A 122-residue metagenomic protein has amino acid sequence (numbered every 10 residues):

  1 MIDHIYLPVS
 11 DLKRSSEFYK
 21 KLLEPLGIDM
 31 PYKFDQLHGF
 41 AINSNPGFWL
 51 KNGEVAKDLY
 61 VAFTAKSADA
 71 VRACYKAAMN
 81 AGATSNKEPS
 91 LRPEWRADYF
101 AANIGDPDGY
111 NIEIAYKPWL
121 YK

Functional and structural regions predicted by a protein language model:
M1, E54-K57: Short glycine-enriched loop/turn motifs at secondary-structure junctions
M1-S16, V61, P118-K122: N-terminal beta-strand motif that seeds the catalytic metal site of vicinal oxygen chelate
I5, R96-A97, N103, A115-Y121: Short beta->alpha transition motifs characteristic of CBS
Y6-P46: Core segments of cupin and vicinal oxygen chelate
S10-L12, F63-D108: Vicinal oxygen chelate
P31, K87-E88, P107, Y116-L120: Ligand-binding pocket scaffold of soluble enzyme catalytic domains
G39-S44, N52-G53, I104-P107: Active-site beta-strand termini and strand-to-loop segments that position acidic
N111: Glycine-rich acetyl-CoA-binding "A-motif" of GNAT/NAT acetyltransferases
